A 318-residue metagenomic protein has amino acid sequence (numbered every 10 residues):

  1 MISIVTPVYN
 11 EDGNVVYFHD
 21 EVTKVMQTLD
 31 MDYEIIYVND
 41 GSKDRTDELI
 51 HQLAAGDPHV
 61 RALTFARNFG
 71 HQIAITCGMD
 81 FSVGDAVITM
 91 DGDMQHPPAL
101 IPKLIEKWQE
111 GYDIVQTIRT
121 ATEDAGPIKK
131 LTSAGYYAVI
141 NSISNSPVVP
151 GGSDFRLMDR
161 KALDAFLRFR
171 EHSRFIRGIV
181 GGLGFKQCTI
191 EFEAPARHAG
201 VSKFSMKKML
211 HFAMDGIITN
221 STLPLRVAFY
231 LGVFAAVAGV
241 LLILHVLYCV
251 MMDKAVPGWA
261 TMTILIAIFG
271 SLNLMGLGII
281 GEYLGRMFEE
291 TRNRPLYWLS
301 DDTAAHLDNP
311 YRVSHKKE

Functional and structural regions predicted by a protein language model:
M1-S3, E34: Cell-envelope/extracellular polymer assembly enzymes that use nucleotide-activated donors
E11-M26: Short, well-formed alpha-helical segments that are part of the catalytic scaffolds of diverse glycosyltransferases
N14-Y17, D44-L53: Acidic helix N-cap motif at the loop->helix transition within catalytic regions of sugar-transfer enzymes
M31-G41, L63-T64: Short beta-strand/loop segment that forms part of the nucleotide-sugar
N39-D47, M94-Q95: A conserved acidic beta->alpha catalytic loop
Q52, H59-R67, H71-F81, P98-I179 (+1 more regions): Acceptor/aglycone-binding surface of glycosyltransferases and processive sugar-polymer synthases
V87: Short aromatic/hydrophobic "clamp" motif used to bind/position activated sugar donors
F175-E318: Hydrophobic helical membrane-anchoring modules
